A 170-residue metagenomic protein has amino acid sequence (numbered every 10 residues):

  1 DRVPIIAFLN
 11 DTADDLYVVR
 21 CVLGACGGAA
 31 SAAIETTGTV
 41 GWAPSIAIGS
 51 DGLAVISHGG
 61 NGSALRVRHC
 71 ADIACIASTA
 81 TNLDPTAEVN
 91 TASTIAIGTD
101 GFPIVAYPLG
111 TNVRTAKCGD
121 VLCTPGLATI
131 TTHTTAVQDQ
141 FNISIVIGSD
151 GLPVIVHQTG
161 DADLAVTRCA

Functional and structural regions predicted by a protein language model:
D1-A170: Extracellular, repeat-based ectodomains that mediate carbohydrate processing or recognition
